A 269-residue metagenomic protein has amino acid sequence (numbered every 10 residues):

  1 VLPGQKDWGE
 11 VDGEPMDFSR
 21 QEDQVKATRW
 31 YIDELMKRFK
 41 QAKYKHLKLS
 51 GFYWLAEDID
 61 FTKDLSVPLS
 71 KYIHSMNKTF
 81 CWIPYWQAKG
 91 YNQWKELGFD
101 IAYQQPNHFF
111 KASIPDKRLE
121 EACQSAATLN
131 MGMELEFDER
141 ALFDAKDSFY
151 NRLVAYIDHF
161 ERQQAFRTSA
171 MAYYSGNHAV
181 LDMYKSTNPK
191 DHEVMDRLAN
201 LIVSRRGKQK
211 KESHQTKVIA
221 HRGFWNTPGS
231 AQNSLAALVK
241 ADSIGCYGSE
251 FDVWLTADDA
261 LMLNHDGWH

Functional and structural regions predicted by a protein language model:
V1, S50-W54, F80-I83, I101-Q104 (+4 more regions): Hydrophobic faces of well-ordered beta-strands that scaffold small-molecule active sites in alpha/beta enzyme cores
V1-P3, D64-F80, P115-L135, D259-G267: Aromatic-lined substrate-binding rim segments of carbohydrate-active enzymes
V1-W30, E34-K37, L55-I59: Aromatic-lined carbohydrate-binding surfaces of glycoside hydrolases
L2-K6, L55-E57, Y85-Q87, N107 (+5 more regions): Active-site beta-loop-alpha junctions enriched in small/polar residues
T28-Q41, Q87-N92, S230-K240: Short, acidic/polar
Y31, W54-E57, S70, M76-R118: Extracellular glycoside hydrolase catalytic/binding regions
Y85-Q87, F99-Q209: Substrate-binding cleft of secreted/luminal carbohydrate-active enzymes
V203-H269: Phosphate-group recognition and catalysis centered on beta-loop-alpha active-site segments
